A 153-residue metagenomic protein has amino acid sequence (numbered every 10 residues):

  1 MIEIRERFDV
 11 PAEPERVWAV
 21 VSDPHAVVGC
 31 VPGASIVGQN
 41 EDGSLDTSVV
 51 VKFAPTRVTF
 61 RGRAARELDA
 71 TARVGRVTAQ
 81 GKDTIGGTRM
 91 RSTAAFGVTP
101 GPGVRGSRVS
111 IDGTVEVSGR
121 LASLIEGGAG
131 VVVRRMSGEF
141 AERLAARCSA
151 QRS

Functional and structural regions predicted by a protein language model:
M1-D46: Hydrophobic ligand-binding cavity/cleft-lining segments
M1-R7, S44-D46, T59-R61, V74 (+2 more regions): Intrinsic-disorder/low-complexity, polar/charged segments enriched in Ser/Thr/Lys/Arg/Asp/Glu/Gln
E6-F8, A34-S35, R61-L68, S92-P100: Hydrophobic/aromatic beta-strand elements that line small-molecule binding cavities or substrate pockets in beta-rich
P14, Q39-D42, E67-V74, G97-R108: A short, structured loop/turn motif at beta-sheet edges
V17, V21, V27, R66 (+2 more regions): Hydrophobic pocket/interface hotspot
G38-K82: Glycine-rich portal/gate segments that line the openings of hydrophobic small-molecule binding cavities
T78-R134: Beta-strand/loop substructures that line and gate deep hydrophobic ligand-binding cavities in soluble
E142-S153: Short, highly charged C-terminal tails/helix-capping segments
